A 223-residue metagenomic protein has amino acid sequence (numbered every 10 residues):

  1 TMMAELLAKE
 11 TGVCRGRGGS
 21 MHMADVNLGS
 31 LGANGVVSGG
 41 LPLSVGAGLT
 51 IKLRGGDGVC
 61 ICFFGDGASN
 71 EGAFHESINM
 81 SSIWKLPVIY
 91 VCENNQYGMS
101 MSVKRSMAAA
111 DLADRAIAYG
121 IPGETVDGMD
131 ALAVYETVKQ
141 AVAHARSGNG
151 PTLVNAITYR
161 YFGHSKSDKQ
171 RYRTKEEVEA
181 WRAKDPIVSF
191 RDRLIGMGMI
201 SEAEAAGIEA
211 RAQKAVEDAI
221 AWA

Functional and structural regions predicted by a protein language model:
T1-W84, S102-A108, A113, A118-G120: Cofactor-binding active-site loop characterized by glycine-rich and histidine/acidic residues
N27, F64-N70, C92-G98, M129-L132 (+1 more regions): Acidic, glycine-rich active-site loops and adjacent beta-strand->loop/helix elements that engage anionic groups
K52-G56, A108-Q140, A183-E209: Conserved thiamine diphosphate
G58-C62, V88, G148-V154: Generic beta-sheet signal
F74-S77, E136-A143: Glycine-rich, charged/polar anion/phosphate-binding loops that engage phosphate groups from diverse ligands
W84-K104: A short, conserved beta-to-alpha structural element at the edge of catalytic cores that scaffolds binding
V91-C92, E124-D127, V134, L153-I157: Short, conserved beta-strand edge motifs with alternating hydrophobic and charged residues
H144-W222: Glycine/aspartate-rich loop-and-adjacent alpha/beta segment that forms the canonical ThDP
